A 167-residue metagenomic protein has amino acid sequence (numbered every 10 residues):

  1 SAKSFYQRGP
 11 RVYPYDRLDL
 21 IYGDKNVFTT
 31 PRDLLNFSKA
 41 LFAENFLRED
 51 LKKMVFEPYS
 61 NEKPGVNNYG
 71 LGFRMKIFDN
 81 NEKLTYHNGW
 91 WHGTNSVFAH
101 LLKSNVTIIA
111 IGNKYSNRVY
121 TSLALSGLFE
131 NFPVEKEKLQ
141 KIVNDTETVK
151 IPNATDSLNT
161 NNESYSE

Functional and structural regions predicted by a protein language model:
S1-R8: Active-site helix/loop module of the DD-peptidase/beta-lactamase fold, centered on the serine-lysine SxxK catalytic
G9-E167: Catalytic loop of the DD-peptidase/beta-lactamase superfamily, centered on the K-T-G motif and neighboring
